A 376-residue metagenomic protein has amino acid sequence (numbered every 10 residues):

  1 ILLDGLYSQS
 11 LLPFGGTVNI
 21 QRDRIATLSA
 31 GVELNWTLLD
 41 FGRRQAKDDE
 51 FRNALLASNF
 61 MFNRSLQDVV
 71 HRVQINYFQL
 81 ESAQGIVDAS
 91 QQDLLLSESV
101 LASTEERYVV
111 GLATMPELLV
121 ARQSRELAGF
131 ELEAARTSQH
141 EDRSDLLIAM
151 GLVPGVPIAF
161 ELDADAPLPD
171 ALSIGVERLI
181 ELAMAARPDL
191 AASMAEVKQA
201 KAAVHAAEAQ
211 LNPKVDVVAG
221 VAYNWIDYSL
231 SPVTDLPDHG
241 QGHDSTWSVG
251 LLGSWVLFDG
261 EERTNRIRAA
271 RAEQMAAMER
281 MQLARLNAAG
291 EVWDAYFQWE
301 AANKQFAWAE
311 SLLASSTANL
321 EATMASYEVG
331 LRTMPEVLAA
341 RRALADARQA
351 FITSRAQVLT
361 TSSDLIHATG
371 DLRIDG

Functional and structural regions predicted by a protein language model:
I1, V32-E50, N59-Q67, H71 (+7 more regions): A glycine-/polar-enriched beta->alpha junction
I1-W36, E161-S173, H205, V218-W255 (+2 more regions): Small/polar, glycine/serine/threonine/aspartate-rich low-complexity segments that form flexible
Q9, P154, A350-G376: Acidic, low-complexity, intrinsically disordered peripheral segments
D48-E50, L55, F62, L80 (+23 more regions): Heptad-repeat amphipathic alpha-helical coiled-coil interaction surface used for oligomerization/assembly
S65-L182, A295-Q298, A302, A322-A325 (+4 more regions): Periplasmic alpha-helical coiled-coil/stalk elements that build and connect Gram-negative outer-membrane
A113, E117, L152-L230, L236-D238 (+1 more regions): Amphipathic alpha-helical coiled-coil scaffold segments and their short linker/junction regions
D235-D244, L257-G260, R266-I267, A289-V292 (+3 more regions): Short, contiguous acidic/charged loop-to-helix segments that flank catalytic cores in large enzymes
A314-L338, I366-G376: A glycine-biased, small/acidic residue-tolerant capping/turn segment at secondary-structure junctions
